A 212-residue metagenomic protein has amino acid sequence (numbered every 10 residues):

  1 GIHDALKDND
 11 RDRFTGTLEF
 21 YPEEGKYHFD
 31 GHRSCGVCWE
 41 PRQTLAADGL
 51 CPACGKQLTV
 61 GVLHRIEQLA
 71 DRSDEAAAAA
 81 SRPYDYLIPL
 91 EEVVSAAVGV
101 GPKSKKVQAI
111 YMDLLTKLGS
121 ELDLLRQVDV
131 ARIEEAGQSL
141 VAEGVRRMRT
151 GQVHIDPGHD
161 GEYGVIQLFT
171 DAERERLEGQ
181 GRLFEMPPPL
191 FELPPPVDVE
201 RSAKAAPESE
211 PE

Functional and structural regions predicted by a protein language model:
G1-E212: Charged catalytic cores and adjacent phosphate/nucleic-acid-binding surfaces used for phosphate/nucleic-acid chemistry
